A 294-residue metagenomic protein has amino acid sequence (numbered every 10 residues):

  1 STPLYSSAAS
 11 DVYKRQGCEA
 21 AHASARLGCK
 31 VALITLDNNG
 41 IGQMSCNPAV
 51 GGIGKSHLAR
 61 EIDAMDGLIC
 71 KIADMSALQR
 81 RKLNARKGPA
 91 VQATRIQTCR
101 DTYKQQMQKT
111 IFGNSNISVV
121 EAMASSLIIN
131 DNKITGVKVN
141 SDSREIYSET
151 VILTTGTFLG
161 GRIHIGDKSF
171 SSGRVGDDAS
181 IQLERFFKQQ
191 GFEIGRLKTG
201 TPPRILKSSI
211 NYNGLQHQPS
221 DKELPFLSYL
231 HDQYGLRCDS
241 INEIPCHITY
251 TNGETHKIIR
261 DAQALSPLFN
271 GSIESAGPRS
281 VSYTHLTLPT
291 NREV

Functional and structural regions predicted by a protein language model:
S1-A9, Y13, H285-V294: Single conserved hydrophobic/aromatic residue that forms the stacking wall/gate of nucleotide- or nucleobase-binding
A9, A20-A21: Small-residue (primarily alanine) positions within well-ordered alpha-helices, especially packing/interaction faces
D11, L153-T154: Redox-cofactor binding/interface segments in oxidoreductases and associated redox assembly factors
G17: N-terminal Rossmann-fold NAD(P) dinucleotide-binding loop
H22-N130, T154-R174, D178-E184, K188-I259 (+1 more regions): Conserved N-terminal/central alpha/beta ligand/cofactor-binding core
K133-V137: Short, hydrophobic/aromatic-rich segments at coil-to-beta transitions
D142-T150: Core beta-strand elements of the Rossmann-like FAD/NAD(P) dinucleotide-binding domain in flavoenzyme oxidoreductases
A262-L286, R292: Active-site helix-to-loop segments that bind/position phosphate- or nucleotide-bearing substrates and donors across
